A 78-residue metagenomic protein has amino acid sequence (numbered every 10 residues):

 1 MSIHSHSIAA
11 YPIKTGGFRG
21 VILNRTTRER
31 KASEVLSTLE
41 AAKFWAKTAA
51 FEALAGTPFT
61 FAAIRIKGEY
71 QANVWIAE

Functional and structural regions predicted by a protein language model:
M1-R19, T60-E78: Short N-terminal "domain-start" leader segments that mark the transition from disordered tails or signal peptides into
G16-R25, R30: A short, structured beta-strand/loop element
T26-R28, V35-F61: A short, charged, amphipathic alpha-helix used as a generic interaction element across diverse proteins
S33-E34, V74: Short hydrophobic alpha-helix segments
